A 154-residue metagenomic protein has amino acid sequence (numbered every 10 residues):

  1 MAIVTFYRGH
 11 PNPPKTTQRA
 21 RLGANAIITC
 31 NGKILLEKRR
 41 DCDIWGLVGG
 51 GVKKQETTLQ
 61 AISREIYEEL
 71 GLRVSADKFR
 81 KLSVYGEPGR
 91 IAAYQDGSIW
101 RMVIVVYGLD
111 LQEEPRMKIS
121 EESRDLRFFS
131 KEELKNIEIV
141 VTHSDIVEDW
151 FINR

Functional and structural regions predicted by a protein language model:
M1-N25, G97: Acidic, metal-coordinating catalytic segment for phosphate/diphosphate chemistry, firing primarily on the Nudix
T17, K53-T57, S98: Residues at secondary-structure transition points
L22-A24, G32, V103-V105, R124: Change "...and in nucleic-acid phosphodiester-cleaving endonucleases..." to "...and in nucleic-acid processing enzymes
I28, V106-D110, F128-S130: Short, well-ordered beta-strand micro-motif
T29-E69, R73: Conserved Nudix-box catalytic region and its N-terminal flanking loop in Nudix hydrolases and closely related
D43-W45, P115-R154: Nudix hydrolase/Nudix homology domain
L72-P115: Active-site segment of metal-dependent pyrophosphate-handling enzymes, primarily the Nudix hydrolase catalytic core
